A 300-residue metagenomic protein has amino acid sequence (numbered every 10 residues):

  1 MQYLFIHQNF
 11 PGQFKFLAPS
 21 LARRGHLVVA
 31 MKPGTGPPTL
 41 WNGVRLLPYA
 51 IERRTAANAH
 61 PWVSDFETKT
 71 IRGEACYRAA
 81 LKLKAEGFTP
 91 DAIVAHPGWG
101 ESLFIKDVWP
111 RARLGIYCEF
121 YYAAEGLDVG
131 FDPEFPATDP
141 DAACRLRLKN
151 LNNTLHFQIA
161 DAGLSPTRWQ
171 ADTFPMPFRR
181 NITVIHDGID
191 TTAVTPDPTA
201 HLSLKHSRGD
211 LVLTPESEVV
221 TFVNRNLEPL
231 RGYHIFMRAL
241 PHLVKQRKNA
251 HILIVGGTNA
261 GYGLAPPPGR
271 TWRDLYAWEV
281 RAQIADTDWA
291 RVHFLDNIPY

Functional and structural regions predicted by a protein language model:
M1-R45, L243: N-terminal subdomain of nucleotide-sugar transferases
F5, A80-W99, I105, R113-G115: Short N-terminal targeting/anchoring amphipathic segment
A30-G87, D274-E279, T287-W289: A conserved catalytic-core segment of Leloir-type glycosyltransferases
A30-M31, H186, H251-G256: Short beta-strand segments
R53-V63, R111-L151, T192-L204, T214-P215 (+1 more regions): Acceptor-binding helix/loop patch of EC 2.4 sugar-transfer enzymes, predominantly nucleotide-sugar-dependent
W169, G188: Carbohydrate-associated surface elements
K205-R231, M237-H242, I252-L253: Conserved donor-binding/catalytic core segment of Leloir-type glycosyltransferases
G256-A260, L264-I298: Nucleotide-activated donor-binding/catalytic signature segment of Leloir-type glycosyltransferases, i.e., the conserved
